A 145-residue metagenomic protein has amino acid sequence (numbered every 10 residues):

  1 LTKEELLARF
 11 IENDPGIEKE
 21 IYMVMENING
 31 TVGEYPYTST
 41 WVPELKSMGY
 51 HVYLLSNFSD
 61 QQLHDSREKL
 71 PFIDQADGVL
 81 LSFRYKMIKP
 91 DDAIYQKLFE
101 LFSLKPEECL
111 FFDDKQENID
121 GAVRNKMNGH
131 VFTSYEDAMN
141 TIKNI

Functional and structural regions predicted by a protein language model:
L1-G16: Helix-loop "lid/cap" segments that line or gate small-molecule binding pockets
E4, K19-Y53, D92: Short, acidic loop-to-helix structural element flanking the phosphoryl-transfer center in phosphate-processing enzymes
R9-N13, V24-I28, Q61: Short acidic/histidine-centered micro-motifs embedded in hydrophobic/aromatic stretches that mark compact functional
G16-I17, L104: Helix N-cap/coil-helix junction residues
S56: Conserved phosphate-coupling serine/threonine residues in phosphotransfer and NTP-handling enzymes
S59-D60, R67-I145: Asp-based, Mg2+/Mn2+-dependent phosphohydrolase catalytic module
